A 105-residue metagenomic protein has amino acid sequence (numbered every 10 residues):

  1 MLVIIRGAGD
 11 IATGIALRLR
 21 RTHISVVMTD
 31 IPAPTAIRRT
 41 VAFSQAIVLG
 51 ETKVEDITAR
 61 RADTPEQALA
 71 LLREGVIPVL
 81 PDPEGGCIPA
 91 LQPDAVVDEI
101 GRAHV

Functional and structural regions predicted by a protein language model:
V3-L19: Glycine-rich adenosine-cofactor-binding loop
G9-D10, I31-P34, E84, G101: Short, ordered loop/turn segments at secondary-structure junctions
R21-S25: Conserved S-adenosyl-L-methionine
V26-D30: Short beta-strand "acidic-cap" motif of Rossmann-like dinucleotide-binding folds
A36-I37, V97: Beta1-alpha1 glycine-rich phosphate/pyrophosphate-binding loop at the start of Rossmann-like nucleotide-binding domains
S44-A68: N-terminal glycine-rich dinucleotide-binding loop that anchors FAD/FMN and/or NAD(P) in oxidoreductases
E66-C87, L91-G101: Ligand-binding beta-strand-loop-alpha-helix segment within the catalytic cores of soluble metabolic enzymes
A103-V105: Conserved small/polar residues in nucleotide/adenosyl-binding loops
